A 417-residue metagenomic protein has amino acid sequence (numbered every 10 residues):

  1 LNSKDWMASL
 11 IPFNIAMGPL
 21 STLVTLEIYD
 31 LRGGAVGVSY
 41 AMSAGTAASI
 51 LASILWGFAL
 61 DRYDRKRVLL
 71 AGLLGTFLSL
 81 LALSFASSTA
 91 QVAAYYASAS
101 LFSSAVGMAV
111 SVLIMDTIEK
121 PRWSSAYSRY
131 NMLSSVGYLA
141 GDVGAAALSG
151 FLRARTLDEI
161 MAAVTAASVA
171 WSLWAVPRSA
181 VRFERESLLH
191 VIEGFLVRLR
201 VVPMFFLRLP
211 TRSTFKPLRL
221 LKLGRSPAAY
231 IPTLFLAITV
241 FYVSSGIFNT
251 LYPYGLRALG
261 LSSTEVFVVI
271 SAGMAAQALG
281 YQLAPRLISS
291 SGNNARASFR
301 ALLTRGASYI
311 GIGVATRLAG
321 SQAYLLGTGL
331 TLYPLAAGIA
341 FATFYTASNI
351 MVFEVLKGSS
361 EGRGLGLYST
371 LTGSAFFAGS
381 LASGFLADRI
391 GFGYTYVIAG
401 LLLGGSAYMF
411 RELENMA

Functional and structural regions predicted by a protein language model:
L1, S179-T233: Juxtamembrane intracellular "pre-TM" segments in multi-pass secondary transporters
L1-A47, Y230-V269: Helix-loop boundary and gating motifs at the non-cytosolic
I11, Q91-V106, T239, L325-T343: Hydrophobic core of transmembrane alpha-helices in multi-pass small-molecule transporters, especially MFS/SLC-type
Y40-F58, S271-L283: Central cavity-lining transmembrane alpha-helices of secondary-active solute carriers, predominantly the Major
A52-D64, S149, G280-N294, A387-D388: Helix-to-loop junctions at the C-terminal end of transmembrane segments in multipass secondary transporters
R67-L81, R296-I312: Structural signature of the two symmetry-related core transmembrane helices
A97-S134: Cytoplasmic helix-loop-helix junction between adjacent transmembrane helices in 12-TM secondary transporters
D158-W174, Y396-R411: Symmetry-related core transmembrane helices of the 12-TM Major Facilitator Superfamily/SLC fold
